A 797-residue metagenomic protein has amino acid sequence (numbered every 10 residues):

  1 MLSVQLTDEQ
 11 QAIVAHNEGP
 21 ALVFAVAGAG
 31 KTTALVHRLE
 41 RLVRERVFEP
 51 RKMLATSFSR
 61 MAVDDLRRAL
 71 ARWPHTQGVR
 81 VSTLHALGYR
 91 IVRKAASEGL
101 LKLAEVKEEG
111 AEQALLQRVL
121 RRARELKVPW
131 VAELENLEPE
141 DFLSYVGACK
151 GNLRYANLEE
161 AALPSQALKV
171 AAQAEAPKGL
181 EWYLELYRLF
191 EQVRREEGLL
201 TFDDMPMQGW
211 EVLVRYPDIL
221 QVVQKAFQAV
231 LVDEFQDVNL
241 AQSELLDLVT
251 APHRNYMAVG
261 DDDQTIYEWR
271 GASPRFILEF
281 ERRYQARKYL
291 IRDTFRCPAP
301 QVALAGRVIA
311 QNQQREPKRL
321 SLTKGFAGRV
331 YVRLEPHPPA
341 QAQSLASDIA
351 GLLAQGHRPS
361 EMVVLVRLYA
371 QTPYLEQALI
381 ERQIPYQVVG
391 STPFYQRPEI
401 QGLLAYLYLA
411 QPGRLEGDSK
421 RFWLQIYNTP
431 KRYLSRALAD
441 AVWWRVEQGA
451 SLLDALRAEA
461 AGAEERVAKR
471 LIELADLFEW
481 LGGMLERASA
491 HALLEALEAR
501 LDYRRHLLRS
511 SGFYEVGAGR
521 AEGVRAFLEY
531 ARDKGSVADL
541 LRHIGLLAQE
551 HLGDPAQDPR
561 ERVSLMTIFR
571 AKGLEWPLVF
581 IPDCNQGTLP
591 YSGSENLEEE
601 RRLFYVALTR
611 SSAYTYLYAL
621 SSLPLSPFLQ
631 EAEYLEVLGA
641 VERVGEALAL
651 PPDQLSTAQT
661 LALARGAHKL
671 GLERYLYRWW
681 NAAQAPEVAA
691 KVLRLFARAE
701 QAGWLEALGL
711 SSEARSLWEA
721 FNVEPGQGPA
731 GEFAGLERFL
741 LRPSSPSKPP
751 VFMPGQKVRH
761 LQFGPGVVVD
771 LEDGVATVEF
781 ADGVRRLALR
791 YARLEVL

Functional and structural regions predicted by a protein language model:
M1-K102, Q221, A303-G306, T609: P-loop NTPase Walker
S3-A15, G19-A27, A62, R80 (+5 more regions): Conserved helicase NTPase motor core
H16, G78, S97-E191, R195-E197 (+3 more regions): ATP-hydrolysis module of ASCE/P-loop NTPase motor domains, specifically the Walker B Asp-Glu catalytic pair
L22-V23, A27-L35, Q285-R287, D293-I384 (+2 more regions): Helicase P-loop NTPase motor core
R80-R90, L231-E234, V259, L368 (+4 more regions): Conserved helicase core region in the C-terminal RecA-like lobe
L87, R283, F326-R329, H357-R487: ATPase/helicase motor core of nucleic-acid motors
L180, L415-G417, P430, A458-R570 (+3 more regions): Accessory C-terminal helicase-associated subdomains
N585-D782: C-terminal accessory regions
